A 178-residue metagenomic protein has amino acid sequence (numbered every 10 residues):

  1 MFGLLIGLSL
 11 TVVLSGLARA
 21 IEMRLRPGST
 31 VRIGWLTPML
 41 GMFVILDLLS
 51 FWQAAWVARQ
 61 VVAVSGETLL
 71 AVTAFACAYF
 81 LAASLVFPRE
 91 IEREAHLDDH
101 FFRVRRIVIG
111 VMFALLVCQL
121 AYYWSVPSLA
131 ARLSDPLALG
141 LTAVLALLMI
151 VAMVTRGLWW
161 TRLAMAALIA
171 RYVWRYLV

Functional and structural regions predicted by a protein language model:
M1-G3, P38-V44, V62-L85: Individual alpha-helical transmembrane segments in multi-pass integral membrane proteins
M1-T11: Hydrophobic transmembrane alpha-helical segments in integral membrane proteins
L8, L36-F43, T73-A76, V108-M112 (+3 more regions): Hydrophobic alpha-helical transmembrane segments of polytopic
T11-S15, R19: Short helix-terminus and kink motifs of transmembrane alpha helices, predominantly at the cytoplasmic interface
I21-L36, R59-V64, E92-F102, V151-L163: Membrane-interface helix-boundary motifs at transmembrane edges
I33-A58: A generic, lipid-embedded transmembrane alpha helix
T68-L139: Membrane-proximal helix-loop-helix units in multi-pass membrane proteins
G110-V178: Glycine-rich, aromatic-bearing surface loops/beta-hairpins
